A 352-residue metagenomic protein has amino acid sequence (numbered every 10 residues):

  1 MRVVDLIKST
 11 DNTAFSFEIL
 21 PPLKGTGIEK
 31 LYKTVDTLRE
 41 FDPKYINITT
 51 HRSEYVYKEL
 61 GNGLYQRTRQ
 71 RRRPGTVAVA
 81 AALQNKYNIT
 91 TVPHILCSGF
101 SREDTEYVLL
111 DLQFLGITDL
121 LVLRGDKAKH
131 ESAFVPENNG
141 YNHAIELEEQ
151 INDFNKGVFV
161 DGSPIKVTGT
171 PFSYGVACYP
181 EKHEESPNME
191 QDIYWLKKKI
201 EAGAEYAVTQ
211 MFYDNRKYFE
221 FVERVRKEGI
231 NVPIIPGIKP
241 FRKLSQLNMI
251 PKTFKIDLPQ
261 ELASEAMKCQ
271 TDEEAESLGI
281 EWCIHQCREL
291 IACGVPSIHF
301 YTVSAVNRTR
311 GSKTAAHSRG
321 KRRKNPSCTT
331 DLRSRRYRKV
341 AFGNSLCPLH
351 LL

Functional and structural regions predicted by a protein language model:
M1-D5, E29-K44, T49-Y87: Glycine-rich, positively charged N-terminal anion/phosphate-binding segment
M1-F17, F159-F172: N-terminal amphipathic alpha-helix/helix-capping segment at the start of soluble metabolic enzymes
A14-Y32, T90-E103, S173-Q191, M267-E281: Active-site mouth loops of central-metabolism enzymes
E18, I46, L112, K199 (+3 more regions): Conserved, mostly hydrophobic/aromatic
P22, K44-P74, G125-N139, A204-E220 (+1 more regions): Glycine-rich, proline-tolerant flexible connector loops at the mouths of alpha/beta enzymes
R102-Q150: Flexible, glycine-rich active-site loops centered on histidine and acidic residues that chelate a metal or position
G125, N138-P171, V176-E185, D192 (+4 more regions): Active-site pocket-lining/capping segments in soluble small-molecule metabolic enzymes
T314-L352: P-loop/Walker A NTP-binding region and its immediately flanking N-terminal helices in P-loop NTPase folds
